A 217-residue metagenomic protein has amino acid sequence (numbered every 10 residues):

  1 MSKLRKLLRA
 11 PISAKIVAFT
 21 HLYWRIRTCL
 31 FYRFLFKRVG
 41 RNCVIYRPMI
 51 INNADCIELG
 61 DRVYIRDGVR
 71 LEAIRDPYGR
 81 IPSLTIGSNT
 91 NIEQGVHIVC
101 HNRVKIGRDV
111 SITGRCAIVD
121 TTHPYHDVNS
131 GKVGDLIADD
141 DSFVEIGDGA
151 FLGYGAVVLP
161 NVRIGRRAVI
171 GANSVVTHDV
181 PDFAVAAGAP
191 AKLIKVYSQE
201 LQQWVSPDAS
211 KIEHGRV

Functional and structural regions predicted by a protein language model:
M1-N42, D109, R115-C116, T121-G131 (+4 more regions): Terminal amphipathic alpha-helical/low-complexity segments used for targeting or macromolecular assembly
F31-R38, C56-G60, K105, P181: Intrinsically disordered, low-complexity boundary segments flanking structured domains
N42, N89-N91, N173: Asparagine-centered polar/low-complexity signal
V44-Y46: Conserved short histidine dyad/triad with adjacent acidic residue
I50-V162, A189, Y197-S198: Flexible, glycine/small-residue-enriched loop-and-beta-strand segment within the central core of proteins
N161-A187, A191: C-terminal/domain-terminus segments
